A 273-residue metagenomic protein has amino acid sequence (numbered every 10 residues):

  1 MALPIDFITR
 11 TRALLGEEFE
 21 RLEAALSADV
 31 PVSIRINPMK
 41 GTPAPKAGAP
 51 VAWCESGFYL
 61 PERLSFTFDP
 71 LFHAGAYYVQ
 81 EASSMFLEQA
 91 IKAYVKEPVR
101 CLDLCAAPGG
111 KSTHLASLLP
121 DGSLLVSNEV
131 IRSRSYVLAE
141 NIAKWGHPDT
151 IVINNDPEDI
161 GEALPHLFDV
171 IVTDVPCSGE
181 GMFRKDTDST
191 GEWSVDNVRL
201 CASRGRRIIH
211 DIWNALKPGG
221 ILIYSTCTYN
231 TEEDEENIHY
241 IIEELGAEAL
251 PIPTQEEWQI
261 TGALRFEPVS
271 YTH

Functional and structural regions predicted by a protein language model:
M1-L167, V198-R204, E244, E248-F266: Glycine-rich nucleotide cofactor-binding entry segment
P120, L216-K217: Helix-to-beta-strand junctions that scaffold the AdoMet/dcAdoMet cofactor pocket in Class I SAM-dependent enzymes
S133, V170-D211, C227-E235, P253: Mobile active-site "lid"/loop adjacent to the S-adenosyl-L-methionine
D156, D188-G191, Y240: Glycine-rich, phosphate-binding/catalytic loops in enzymes
L164-P165, D234-I238: Conserved strand-to-helix beginnings and helix N-cap segments that scaffold or border functional pockets
I221-S225: Conserved beta-strand signature within the Rossmann-like core of class I S-adenosyl-L-methionine
T272-H273: Conserved small/polar residues in nucleotide/adenosyl-binding loops
